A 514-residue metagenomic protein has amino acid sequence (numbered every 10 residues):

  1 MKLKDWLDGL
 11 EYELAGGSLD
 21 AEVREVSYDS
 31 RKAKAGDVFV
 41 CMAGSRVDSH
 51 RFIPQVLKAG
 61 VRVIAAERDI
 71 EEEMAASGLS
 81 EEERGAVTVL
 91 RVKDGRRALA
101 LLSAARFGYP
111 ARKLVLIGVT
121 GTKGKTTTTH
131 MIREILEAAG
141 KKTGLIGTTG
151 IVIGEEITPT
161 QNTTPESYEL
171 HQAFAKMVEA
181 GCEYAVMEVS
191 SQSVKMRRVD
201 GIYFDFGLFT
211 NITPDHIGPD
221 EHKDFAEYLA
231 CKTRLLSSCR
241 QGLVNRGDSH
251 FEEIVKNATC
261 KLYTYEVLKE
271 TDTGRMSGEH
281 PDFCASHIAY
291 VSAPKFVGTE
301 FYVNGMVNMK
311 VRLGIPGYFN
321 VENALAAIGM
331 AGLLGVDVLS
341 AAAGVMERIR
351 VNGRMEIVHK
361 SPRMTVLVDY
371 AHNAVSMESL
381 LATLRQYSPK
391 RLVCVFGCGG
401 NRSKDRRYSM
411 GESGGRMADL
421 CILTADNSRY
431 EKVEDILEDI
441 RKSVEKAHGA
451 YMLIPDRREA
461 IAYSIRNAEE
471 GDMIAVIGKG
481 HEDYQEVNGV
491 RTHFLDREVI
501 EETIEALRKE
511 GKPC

Functional and structural regions predicted by a protein language model:
M1-L101, R312, P316-Y318, E431 (+1 more regions): N-terminal leader/targeting and accessory segments in enzymes
M1-L14, A33-V38, D48-R51, T259 (+2 more regions): ATP-dependent carboxylate-amine ligase
L7-L10, R97-G242, R246, H250-A258 (+3 more regions): Phosphate-binding loop of NTP-binding sites
G9, E71-M74, S80-G85, A180 (+5 more regions): Acidic, Mg2+-coordinating active-site environments of NTP-dependent enzymes
R31, P54-Q55, E134, A175 (+5 more regions): Alpha-helical segments flanking ligand/cofactor-binding loops in enzyme cores
K58, R62-R68, G242-G247, V395-F396 (+1 more regions): Short internal beta-strands
A66, K93, G147, V189 (+4 more regions): Short loop/edge segments at beta-strand edges and connector loops that shape dinucleotide/nucleotide cofactor-binding
A66-D69, V189, N211, R246 (+2 more regions): Short secondary-structure boundary segments
